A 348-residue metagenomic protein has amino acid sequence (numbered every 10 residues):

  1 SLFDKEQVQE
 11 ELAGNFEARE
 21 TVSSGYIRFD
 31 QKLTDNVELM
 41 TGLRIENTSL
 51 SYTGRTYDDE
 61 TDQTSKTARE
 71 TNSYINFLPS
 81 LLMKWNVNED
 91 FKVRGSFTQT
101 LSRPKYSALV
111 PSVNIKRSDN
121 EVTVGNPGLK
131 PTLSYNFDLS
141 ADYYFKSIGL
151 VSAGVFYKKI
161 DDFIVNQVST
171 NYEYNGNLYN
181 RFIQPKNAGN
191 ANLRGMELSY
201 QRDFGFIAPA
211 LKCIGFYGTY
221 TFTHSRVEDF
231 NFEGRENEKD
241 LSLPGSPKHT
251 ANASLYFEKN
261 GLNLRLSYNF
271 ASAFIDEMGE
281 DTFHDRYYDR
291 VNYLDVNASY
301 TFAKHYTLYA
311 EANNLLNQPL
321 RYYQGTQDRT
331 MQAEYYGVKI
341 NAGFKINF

Functional and structural regions predicted by a protein language model:
S1-N88, N114-I115: Signature of Gram-negative outer-membrane beta-barrel scaffolds
G14-T21, N72, L101-I160, G176-D203 (+3 more regions): Outer-membrane beta-barrel signature, preferentially recognizing the C-terminal barrel domain of Gram-negative
I27, Q31-L33, V37, M83-N86 (+7 more regions): Residue-level signature of outer-membrane beta-barrel architecture
D35-N36, D90, I148, G205-I214 (+2 more regions): Short loop/turn motifs that connect adjacent beta-strands in outer-membrane beta-barrel proteins
T41-N47, V93-Q99, A141, V151-Y157 (+4 more regions): Transmembrane beta-barrel strands of outer-membrane/channel proteins
S51-E60, Y106-S112, D119-N120, I164-T170 (+4 more regions): Outer-membrane beta-barrel translocator domains and adjoining extracellular loop/strand segments of Gram-negative
Y157-K159, L178-F274, L316: Gram-negative outer-membrane beta-barrel transporters
I214, F270-M278, S299-F348: C-terminal beta-signal and adjacent terminal beta-strands/loops of Gram-negative outer-membrane beta-barrel proteins
